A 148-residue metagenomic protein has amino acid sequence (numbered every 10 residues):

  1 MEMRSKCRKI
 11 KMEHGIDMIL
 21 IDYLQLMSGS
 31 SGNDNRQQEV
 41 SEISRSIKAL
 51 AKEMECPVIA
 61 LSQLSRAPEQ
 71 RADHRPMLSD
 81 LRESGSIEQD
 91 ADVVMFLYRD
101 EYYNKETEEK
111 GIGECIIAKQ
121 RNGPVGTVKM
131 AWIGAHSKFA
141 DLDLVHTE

Functional and structural regions predicted by a protein language model:
M1-M18, S28, N33, R45-E55 (+1 more regions): C-terminal regions of RecA-like/P-loop NTPase motor modules
L24: Conserved Walker B
N33-R36, V40: A short, small/polar-residue-rich loop/turn motif at beta-strand boundaries within alpha/beta enzyme cores
